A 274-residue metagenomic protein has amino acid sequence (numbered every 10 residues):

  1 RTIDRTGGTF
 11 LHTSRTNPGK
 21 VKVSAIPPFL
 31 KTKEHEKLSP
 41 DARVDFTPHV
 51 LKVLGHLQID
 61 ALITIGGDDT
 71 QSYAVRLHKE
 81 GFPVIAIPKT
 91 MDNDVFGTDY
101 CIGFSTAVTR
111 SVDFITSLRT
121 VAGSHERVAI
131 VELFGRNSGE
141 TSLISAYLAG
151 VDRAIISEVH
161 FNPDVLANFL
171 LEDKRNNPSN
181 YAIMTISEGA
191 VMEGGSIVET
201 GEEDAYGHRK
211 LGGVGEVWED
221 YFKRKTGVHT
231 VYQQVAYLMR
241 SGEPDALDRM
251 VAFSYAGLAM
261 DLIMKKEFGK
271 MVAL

Functional and structural regions predicted by a protein language model:
R1-H56: Glycine-rich nucleotide/cofactor/substrate-binding loop typically near the N-terminus or early in the first domain
D4, H78-K79, R224, M264: Anion (oxyanion) recognition and catalysis
G8-L11, V84-A86, I130, A154 (+2 more regions): Conserved beta-strand scaffold positions in the cores of enzyme catalytic domains, especially in NTP/NDP-utilizing
R15-N17, D68-D69, T90-N93, G135-N137 (+2 more regions): Acidic, glycine-rich active-site loops and adjacent beta-strand->loop/helix elements that engage anionic groups
R43, K52-V53, A61-G66, A74-R76 (+2 more regions): Accessory alpha-helical/coil subdomains and C-terminal extensions that flank or cap enzyme catalytic cores
G97-A107, E243-R249: Short beta-strand elements at the ligand-binding edges of bilobed clamshell
Y206-L274: C-terminal non-catalytic interaction/assembly regions of soluble proteins
